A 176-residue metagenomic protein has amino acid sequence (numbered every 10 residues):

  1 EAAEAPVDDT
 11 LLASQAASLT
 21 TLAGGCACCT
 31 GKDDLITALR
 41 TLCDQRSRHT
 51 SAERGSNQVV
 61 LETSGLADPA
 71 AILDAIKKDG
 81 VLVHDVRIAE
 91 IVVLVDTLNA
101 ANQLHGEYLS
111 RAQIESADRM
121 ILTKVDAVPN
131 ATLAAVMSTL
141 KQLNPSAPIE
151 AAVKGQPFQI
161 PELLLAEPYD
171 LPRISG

Functional and structural regions predicted by a protein language model:
E1, E62, A117, T123 (+1 more regions): Residue-level signal for inorganic ion chemistry
A2-E90, L94-Q103: Nucleotide-state-sensitive switch-loop elements of NTP-binding domains
S56, V86-E90, S116-D118, N144-A147: Short glycine-/polar-rich loops that comprise or flank the Walker A/P-loop and associated switch/sensor motifs
L66, E107, N130: Conserved phosphate/pyrophosphate-binding and hydrolysis machinery centered on Walker-type P-loop NTPases, extending
K78-G80, H105-Y108, V136-M137: A generic local structural motif
A101-S116, M120: Flexible active-site lid/hinge loop adjacent to a nucleotide/diphosphate and Mg2+-phosphate binding pocket
A112, R119, V125-G176: C-terminal accessory "lid"/substrate-recognition subdomains
